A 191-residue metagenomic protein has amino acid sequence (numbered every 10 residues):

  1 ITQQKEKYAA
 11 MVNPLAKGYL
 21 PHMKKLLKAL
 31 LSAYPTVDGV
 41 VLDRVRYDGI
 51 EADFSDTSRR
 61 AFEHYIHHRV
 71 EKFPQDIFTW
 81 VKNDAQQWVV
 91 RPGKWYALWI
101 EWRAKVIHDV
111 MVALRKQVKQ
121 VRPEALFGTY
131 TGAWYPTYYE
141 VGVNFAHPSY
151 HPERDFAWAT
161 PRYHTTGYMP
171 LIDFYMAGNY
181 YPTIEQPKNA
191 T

Functional and structural regions predicted by a protein language model:
T2-K188: Polysaccharide-binding and catalytic clefts of secreted carbohydrate-active enzymes
